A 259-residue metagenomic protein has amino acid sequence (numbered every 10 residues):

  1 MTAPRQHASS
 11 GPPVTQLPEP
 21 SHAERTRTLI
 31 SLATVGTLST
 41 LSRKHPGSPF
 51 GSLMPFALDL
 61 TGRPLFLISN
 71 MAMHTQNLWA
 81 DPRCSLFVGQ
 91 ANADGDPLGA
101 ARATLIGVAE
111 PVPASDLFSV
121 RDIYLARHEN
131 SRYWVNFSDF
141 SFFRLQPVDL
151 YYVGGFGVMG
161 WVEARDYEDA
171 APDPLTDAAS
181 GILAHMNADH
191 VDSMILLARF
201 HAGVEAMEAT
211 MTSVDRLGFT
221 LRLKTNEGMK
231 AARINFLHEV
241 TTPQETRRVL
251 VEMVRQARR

Functional and structural regions predicted by a protein language model:
M1-R259: Binding-site signature for planar aromatic cofactors or substrates
